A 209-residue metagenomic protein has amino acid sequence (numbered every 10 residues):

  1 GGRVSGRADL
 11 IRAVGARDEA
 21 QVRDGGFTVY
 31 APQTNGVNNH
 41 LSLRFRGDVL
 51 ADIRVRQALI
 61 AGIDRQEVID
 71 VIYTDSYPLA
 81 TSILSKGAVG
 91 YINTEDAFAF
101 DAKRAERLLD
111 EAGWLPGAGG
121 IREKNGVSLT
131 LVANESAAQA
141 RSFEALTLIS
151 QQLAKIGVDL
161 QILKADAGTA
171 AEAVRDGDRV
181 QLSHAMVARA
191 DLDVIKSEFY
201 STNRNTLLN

Functional and structural regions predicted by a protein language model:
G1, L115-R189: Ligand/substrate-recognition segments at binding pockets and active sites
G1-G47, A58, Q66, D70-V71 (+1 more regions): Extracellular/periplasmic solute-recognition and catalytic clefts
D24-G25, A31-R54, I63, L79 (+3 more regions): Short, solvent-exposed loop/turn segments at the edges of secondary structure
Y30, A51-Q151: Append "and occasionally in soluble cytosolic enzymes with long acidic Gly/Pro-rich linkers
Q33, F45-G47, D75, E135-A137 (+1 more regions): A mature extracytoplasmic/lumenal domain signature
G36, S82, A171-N209: Acidic-aromatic pocket-rim loops
R54, I69-D70, G90, R107 (+2 more regions): Extracytoplasmic/peripheral linker and loop segments enriched in polar/acidic and small residues with frequent Thr/Pro
